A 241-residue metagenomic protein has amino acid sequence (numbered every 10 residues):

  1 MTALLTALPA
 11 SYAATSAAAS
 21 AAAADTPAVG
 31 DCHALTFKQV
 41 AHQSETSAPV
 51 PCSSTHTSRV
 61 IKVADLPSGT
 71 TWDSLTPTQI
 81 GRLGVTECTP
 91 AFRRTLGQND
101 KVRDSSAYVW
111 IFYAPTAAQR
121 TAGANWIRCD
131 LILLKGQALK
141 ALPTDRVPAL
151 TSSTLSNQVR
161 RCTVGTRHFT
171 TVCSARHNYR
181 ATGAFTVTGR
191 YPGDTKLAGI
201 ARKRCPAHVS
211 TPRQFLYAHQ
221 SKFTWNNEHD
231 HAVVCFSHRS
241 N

Functional and structural regions predicted by a protein language model:
M1-A21: Secretory targeting and sorting signals
S20-N241: Primary mode marks residue(s) on the alpha4-beta5-alpha5 output face of response regulator receiver
